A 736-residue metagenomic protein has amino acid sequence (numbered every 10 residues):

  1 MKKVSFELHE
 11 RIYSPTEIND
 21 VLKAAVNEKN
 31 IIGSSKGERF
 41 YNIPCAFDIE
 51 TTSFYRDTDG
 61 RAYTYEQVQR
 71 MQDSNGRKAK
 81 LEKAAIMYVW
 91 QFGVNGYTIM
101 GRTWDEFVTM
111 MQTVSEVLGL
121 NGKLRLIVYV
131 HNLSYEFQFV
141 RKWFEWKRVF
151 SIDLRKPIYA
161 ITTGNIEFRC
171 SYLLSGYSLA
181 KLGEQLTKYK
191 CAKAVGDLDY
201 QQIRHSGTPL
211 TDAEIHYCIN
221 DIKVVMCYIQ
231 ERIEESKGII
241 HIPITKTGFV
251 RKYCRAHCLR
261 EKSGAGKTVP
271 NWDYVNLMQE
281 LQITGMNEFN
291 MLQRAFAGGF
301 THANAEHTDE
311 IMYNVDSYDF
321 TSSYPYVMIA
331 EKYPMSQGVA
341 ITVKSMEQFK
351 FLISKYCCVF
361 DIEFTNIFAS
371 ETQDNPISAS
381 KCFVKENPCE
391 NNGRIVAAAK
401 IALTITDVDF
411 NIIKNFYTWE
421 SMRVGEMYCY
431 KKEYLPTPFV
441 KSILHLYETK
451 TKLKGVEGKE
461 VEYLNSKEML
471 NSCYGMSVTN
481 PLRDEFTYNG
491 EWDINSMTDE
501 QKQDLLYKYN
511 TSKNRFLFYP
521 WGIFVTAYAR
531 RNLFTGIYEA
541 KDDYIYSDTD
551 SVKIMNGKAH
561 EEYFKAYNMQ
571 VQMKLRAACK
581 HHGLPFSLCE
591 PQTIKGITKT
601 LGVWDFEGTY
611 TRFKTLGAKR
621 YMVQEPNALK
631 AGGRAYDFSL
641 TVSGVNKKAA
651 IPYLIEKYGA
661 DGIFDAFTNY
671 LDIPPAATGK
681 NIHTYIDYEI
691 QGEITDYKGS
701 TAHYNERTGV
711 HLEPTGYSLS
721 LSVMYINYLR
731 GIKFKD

Functional and structural regions predicted by a protein language model:
M1-I49: N-terminal accessory regions of nucleic-acid-interacting proteins
G37-Y41, Y55, M71-H131, F137-D736: Conserved acidic
E50, E136: Acidic-residue sensor for enzyme active/binding pockets
F54-Q69: Transmitter module of two-component histidine kinases
